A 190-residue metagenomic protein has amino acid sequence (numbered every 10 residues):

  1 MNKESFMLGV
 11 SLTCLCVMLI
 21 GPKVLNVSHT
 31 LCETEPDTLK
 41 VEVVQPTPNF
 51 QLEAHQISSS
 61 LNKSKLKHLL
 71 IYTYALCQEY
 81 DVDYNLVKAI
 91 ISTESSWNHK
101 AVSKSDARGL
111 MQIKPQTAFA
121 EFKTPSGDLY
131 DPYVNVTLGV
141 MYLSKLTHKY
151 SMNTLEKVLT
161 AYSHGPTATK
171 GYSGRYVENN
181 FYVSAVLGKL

Functional and structural regions predicted by a protein language model:
M7-K23: Hydrophobic membrane-insertion alpha-helices, especially the h-region of bacterial N-terminal signal peptides
I20-C32: Signal peptide cleavage region of secreted peptide precursors
E33-W97: Export/targeting segments at the very N-terminus of extracytoplasmic proteins
H68, Y72-A75, N85-L86, Q112 (+4 more regions): Extracytoplasmic/secreted proteins, especially bacterial periplasmic and envelope-associated proteins
N85-A89, A101, S151-A161: Surface-exposed patches in mature extracellular/periplasmic domains of secreted proteins
K104-T124, G139, V186: Substrate-binding/active-site groove segments that recognize and process beta-1,4-linked N-acetyl-hexosamine
T117, N153-L190: Catalytic and substrate-binding regions of cell-wall glycan-acting enzymes that process beta-1,4-linked
S126-N135: A short, structured beta-strand-centered segment in the mid-to-C-terminal lobe of catalytic cores from group-transfer
